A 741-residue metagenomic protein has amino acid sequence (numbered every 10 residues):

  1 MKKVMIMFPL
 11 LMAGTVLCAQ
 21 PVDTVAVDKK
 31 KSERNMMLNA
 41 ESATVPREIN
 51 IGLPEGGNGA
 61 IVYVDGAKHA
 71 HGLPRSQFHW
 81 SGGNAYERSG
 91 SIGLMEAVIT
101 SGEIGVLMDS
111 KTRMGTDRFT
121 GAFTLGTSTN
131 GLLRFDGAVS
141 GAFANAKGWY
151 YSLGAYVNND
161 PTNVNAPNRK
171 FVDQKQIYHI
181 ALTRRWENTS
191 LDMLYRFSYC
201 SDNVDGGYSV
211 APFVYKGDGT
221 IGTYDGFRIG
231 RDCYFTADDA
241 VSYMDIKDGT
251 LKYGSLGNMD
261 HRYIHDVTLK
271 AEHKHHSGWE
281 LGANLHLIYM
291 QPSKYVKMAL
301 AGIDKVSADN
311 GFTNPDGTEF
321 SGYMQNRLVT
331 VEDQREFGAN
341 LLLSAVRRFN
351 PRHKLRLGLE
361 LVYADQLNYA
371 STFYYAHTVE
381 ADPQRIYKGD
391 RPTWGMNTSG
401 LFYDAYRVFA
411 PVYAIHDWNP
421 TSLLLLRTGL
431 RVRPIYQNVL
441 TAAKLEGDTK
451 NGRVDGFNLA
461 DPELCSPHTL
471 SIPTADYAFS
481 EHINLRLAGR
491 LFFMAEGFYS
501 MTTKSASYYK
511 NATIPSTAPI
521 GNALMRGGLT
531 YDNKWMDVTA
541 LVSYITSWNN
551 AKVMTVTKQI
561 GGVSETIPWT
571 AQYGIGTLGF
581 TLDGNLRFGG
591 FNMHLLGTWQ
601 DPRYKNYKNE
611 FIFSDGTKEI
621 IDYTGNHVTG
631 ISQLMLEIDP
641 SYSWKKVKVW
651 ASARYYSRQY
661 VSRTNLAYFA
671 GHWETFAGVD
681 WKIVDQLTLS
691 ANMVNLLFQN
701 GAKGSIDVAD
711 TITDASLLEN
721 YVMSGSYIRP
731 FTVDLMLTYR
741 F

Functional and structural regions predicted by a protein language model:
I6, A518-M525, L586, F591-N592 (+2 more regions): Conserved C-terminal beta-signal and adjacent last beta-strands/turns of outer-membrane beta-barrel proteins
K68-G72, H79-A122, R740: A beta-strand signature from Gram-negative outer-membrane beta-barrel systems, especially the internal plug domain
T120, A146-Y151, N188-M193, G278-L281 (+8 more regions): Repeated loop/turn-to-beta-strand initiation elements of outer-membrane beta-barrel proteins
T120-A122, T127-N159, A166-R231, V267-K270 (+1 more regions): Transmembrane beta-barrel wall of Gram-negative outer-membrane proteins
G126-R134, V157-E187, D205, V241-E272 (+7 more regions): Outer-membrane beta-barrel proteins
D192-T268, V296-L328, Q384-M396, A405: Acidic/polar loop-and-plug regions of large Gram-negative outer-membrane beta-barrel proteins
Q334-G338, V346-A364, S371, H377 (+7 more regions): Structural signature of Gram-negative outer-membrane beta-barrels, strongest in the C-terminal barrel of TonB-dependent
K534-K558, V563-R663, D685, M736-R740: Gram-negative outer-membrane beta-barrel transporters
